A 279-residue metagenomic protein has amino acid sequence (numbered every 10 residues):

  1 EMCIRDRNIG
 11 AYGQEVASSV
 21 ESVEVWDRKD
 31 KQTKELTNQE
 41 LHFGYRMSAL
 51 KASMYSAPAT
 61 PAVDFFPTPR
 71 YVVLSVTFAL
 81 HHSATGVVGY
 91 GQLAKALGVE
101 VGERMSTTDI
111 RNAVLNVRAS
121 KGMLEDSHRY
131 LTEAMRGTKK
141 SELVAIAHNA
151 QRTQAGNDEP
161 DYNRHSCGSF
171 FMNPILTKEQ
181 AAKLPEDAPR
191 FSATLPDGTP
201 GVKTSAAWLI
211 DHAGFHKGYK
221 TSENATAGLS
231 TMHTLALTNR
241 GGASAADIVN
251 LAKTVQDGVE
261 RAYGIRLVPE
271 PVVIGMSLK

Functional and structural regions predicted by a protein language model:
M2-I4: Short, small-residue-biased leader/transition segments that mark boundaries at the very start of proteins
N8-A17, F215: A glycine- and small-aliphatic-rich helix-loop capping segment at beta-alpha/alpha-beta transitions that lines
E21-V25, K217: Short polybasic amphipathic segments
T33-A246, A262-K279: Phosphate/pyrophosphate- and phosphate-bearing ligand-binding catalytic cores of soluble enzymes
